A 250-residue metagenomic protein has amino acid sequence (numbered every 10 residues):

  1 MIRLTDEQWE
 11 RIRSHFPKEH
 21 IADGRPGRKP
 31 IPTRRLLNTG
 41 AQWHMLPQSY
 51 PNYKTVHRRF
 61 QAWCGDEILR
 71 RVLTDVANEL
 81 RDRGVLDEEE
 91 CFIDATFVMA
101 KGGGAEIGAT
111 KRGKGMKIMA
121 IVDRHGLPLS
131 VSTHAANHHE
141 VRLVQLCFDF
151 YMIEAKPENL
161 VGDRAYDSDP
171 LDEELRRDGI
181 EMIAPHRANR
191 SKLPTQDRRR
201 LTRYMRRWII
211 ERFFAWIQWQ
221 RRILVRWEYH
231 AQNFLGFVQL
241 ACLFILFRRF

Functional and structural regions predicted by a protein language model:
M1-F250: Short alpha-helical elements
